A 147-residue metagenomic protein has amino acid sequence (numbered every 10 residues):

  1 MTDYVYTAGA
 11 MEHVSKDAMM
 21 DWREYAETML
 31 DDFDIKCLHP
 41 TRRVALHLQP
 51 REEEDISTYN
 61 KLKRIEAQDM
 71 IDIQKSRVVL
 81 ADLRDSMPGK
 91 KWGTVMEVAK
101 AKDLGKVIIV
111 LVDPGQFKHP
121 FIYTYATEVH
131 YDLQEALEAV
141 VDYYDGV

Functional and structural regions predicted by a protein language model:
M1-V147: Conserved catalytic or regulatory cores that recognize and/or transform ribose-phosphate-containing ligands
